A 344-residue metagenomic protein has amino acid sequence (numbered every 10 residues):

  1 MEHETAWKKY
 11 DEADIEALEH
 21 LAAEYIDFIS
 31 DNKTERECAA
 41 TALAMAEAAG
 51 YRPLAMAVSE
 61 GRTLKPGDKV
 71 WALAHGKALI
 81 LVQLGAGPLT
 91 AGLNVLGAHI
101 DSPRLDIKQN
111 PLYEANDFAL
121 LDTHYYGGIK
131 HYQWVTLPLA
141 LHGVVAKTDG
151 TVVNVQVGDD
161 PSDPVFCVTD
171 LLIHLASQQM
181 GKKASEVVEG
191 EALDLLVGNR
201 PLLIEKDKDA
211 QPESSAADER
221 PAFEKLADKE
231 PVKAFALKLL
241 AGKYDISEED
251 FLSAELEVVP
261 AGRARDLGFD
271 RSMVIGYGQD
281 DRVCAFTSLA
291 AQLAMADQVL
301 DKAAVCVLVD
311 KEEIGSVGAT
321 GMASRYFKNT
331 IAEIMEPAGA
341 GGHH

Functional and structural regions predicted by a protein language model:
M1-H344: N-terminal hydrophobic/helix-forming segments and targeting peptides
